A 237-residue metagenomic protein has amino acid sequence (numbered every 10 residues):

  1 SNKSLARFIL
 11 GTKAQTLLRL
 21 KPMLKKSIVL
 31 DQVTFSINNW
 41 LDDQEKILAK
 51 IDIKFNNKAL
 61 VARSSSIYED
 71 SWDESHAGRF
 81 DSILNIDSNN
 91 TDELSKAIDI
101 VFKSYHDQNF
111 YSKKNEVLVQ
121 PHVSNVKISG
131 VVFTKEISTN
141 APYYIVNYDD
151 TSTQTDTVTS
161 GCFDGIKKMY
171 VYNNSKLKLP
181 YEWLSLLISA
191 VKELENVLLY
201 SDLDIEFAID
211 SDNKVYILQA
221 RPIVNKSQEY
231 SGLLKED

Functional and structural regions predicted by a protein language model:
S1-K26, N39-L41, E74, D92-I98 (+2 more regions): Conserved divalent-metal-coordinating catalytic cores that perform phosphate/pyrophosphate/nucleotidyl transfer
A14, L18-P22, L30-S36, F55-N85 (+2 more regions): ATP-grasp fold ATP-binding core
S27-I28, D52: Short, flexible coil/linker elements and helix-boundary hinge sites characteristic of intrinsically disordered
Q44: Conserved substrate/cofactor phosphate-moiety recognition/catalytic segment in nucleotide-dependent phosphotransferases
K50-V61, N89-H122, V191-E195: Conserved ATP-binding module of the ATP-grasp superfamily
I83-D87, V132-K135: Short beta-strand-to-turn element immediately C-terminal to the catalytic PLP-Schiff-base lysine in fold type I
